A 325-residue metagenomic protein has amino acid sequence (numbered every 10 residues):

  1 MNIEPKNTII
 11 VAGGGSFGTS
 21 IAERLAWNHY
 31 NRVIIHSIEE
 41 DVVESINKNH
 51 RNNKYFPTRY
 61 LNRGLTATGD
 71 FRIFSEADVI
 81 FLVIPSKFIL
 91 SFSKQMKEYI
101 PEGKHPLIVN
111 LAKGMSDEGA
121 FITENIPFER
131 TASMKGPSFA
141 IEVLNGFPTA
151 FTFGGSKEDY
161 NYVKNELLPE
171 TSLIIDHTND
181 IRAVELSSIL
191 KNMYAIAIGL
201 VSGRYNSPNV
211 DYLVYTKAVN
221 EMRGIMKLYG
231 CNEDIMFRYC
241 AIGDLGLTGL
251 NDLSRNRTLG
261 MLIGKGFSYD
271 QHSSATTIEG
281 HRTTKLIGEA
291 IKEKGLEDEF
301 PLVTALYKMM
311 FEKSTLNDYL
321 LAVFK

Functional and structural regions predicted by a protein language model:
M1-Y60, G64-G69, Q95: NAD(P)+-binding Rossmann beta1-loop-alpha1 motif at the extreme N-terminus of oxidoreductases
I3, L61, K191, I198-S202 (+1 more regions): NAD(P)-dependent Rossmann-like dehydrogenase/reductase catalytic/cofactor-binding core
I10-V11, L82, F153: Hydrophobic Val/Ile/Leu positions in short beta-strands of Rossmann-like dinucleotide-binding domains
G14, V83-P85, L250: Glycine-rich, N-terminal phosphate-binding loop of Rossmann-like dinucleotide-binding domains
Y60-R63, T68-P148, N161-N165: Rossmann-like NAD(P)(H) cofactor-binding subdomain of soluble oxidoreductases
F88, Q95, Y99, N125-R130 (+1 more regions): Internal alpha-helical scaffold of NAD(P)-dependent oxidoreductase catalytic cores
N110, R130-K135, I175-N179, F300-L302: General beta-strand structural signal in soluble alpha/beta enzymes
